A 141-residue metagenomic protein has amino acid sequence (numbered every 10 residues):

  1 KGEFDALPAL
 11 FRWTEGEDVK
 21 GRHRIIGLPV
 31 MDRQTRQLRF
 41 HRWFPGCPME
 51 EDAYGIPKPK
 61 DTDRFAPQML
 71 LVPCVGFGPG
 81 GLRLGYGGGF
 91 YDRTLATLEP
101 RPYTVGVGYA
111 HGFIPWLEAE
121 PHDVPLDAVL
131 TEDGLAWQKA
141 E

Functional and structural regions predicted by a protein language model:
K1-E3, V75-P79: Short glycine-rich anion-binding loops that position phosphate/pyrophosphate groups of nucleotides and phosphorylated
K1-F65: N-terminal active-site beta-alpha-beta segment that forms phosphate/nucleotide-binding and substrate-recognition loops
L7-G16, Y91-A96, L126: Short amphipathic alpha-helical segments and helix-helix/interface helices
R39-F40, P73-V75: Short, basic/glycine-rich phosphate-binding loops at helix/coil junctions that contact nucleotide phosphates
D61, F65-L70, G78-L82, D92-E141: Surface-exposed, charge/polar-rich loops and edge strands
